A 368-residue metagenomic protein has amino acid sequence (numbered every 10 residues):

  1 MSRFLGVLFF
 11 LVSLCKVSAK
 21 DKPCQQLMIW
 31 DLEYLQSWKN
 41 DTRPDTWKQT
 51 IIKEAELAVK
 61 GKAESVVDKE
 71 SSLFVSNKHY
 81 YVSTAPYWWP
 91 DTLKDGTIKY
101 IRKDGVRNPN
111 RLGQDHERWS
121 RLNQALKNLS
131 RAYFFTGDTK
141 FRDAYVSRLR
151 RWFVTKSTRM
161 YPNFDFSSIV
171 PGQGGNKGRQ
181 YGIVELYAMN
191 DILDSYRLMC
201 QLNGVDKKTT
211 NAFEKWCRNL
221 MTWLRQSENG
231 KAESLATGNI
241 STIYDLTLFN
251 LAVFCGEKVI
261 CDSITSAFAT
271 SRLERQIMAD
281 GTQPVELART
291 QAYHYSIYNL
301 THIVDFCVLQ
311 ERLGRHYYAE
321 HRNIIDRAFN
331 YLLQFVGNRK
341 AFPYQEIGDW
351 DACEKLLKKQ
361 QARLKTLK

Functional and structural regions predicted by a protein language model:
M1-D21: Bacterial Sec-dependent N-terminal signal peptides
G6, V12, W47-I51, D245 (+1 more regions): Generic alpha-helix initiation/capping and coil-helix boundary signal
S18-K231, A269, I277, L309-R312 (+1 more regions): Extracellular glycan-targeting catalytic surfaces
L126, D245-L246: Residue-level signal for cytosolic alpha-helical hairpin/rod architecture
Q180, V184, A188, T209-W216 (+4 more regions): Short, contiguous, pocket-lining structural segments that sit at or immediately flank catalytic/ligand-binding sites
L246-R339: Long, repeat-rich segments with strong aromatic
